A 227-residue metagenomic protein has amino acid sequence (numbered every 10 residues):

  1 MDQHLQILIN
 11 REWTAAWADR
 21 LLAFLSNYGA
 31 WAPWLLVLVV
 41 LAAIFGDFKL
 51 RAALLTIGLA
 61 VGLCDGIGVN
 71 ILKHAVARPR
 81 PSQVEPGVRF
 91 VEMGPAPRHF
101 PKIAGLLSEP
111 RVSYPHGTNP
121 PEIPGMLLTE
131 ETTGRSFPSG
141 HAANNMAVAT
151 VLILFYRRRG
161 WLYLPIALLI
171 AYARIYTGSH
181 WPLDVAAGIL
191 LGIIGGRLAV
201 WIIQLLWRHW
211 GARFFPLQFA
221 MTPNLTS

Functional and structural regions predicted by a protein language model:
M1-L36, I67-P97, L107-E131, Q218-S227: N-terminal transmembrane-helix/juxtamembrane module of multi-pass inner/ER membrane proteins
H4, R20, L50-L54, G178-P182 (+1 more regions): Hydrophobic, aromatic-rich alpha-helical transmembrane segments and their membrane-interface anchor motifs
W17, F48-A53, Y156-L162: Membrane-helix interface segments
S26-F45, L55, H141: Hydrophobic alpha-helical transmembrane segments
V39-G68: Interfacial segments of alpha-helical transmembrane regions
I57-K73, G160-R174: Small-polar-interrupted transmembrane alpha-helices in polytopic inner-membrane proteins
A60-G68, F90-V91, G192-G196: Small-residue-rich segments of transmembrane alpha-helices in multi-pass membrane proteins, especially helix faces
K102-S227: Membrane-embedded catalytic cores of phosphoryl/pyrophosphoryl-handling enzymes
